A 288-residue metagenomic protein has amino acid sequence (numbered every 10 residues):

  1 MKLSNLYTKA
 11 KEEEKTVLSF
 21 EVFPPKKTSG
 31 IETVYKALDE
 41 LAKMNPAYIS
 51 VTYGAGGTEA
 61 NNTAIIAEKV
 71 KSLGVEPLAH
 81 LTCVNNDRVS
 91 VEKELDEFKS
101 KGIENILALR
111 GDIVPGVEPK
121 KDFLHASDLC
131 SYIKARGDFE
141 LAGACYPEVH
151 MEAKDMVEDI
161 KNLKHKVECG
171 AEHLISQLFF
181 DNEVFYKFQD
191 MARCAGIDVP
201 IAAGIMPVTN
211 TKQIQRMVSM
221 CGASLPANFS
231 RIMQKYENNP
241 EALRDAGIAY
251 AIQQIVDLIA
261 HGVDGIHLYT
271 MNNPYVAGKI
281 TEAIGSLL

Functional and structural regions predicted by a protein language model:
M1-F20, K27, S230, L288: N-terminal amphipathic alpha-helix/helix-capping segment at the start of soluble metabolic enzymes
L3, K121, H125-Y146, G196-I248 (+2 more regions): Active-site pocket-lining/capping segments in soluble small-molecule metabolic enzymes
L3-Y7, S29-I31, G57-K69, D87-K93 (+4 more regions): Active-site-adjacent beta->alpha loops and helix N-cap segments on the catalytic face of soluble alpha/beta enzymes
E13-V17, N45-Y48, L73-P77, G102-E104 (+4 more regions): Short, well-ordered coil/turn segments that N-cap beta-strands
V17-T33, A55, P77-V89, A142-E158 (+1 more regions): Active-site mouth loops of central-metabolism enzymes
E21, I49, F98, K166 (+3 more regions): Conserved, mostly hydrophobic/aromatic
T28-L41, T63, R88-D96, D155-H165 (+1 more regions): Short, acidic/polar
Y48-E59, L81-C83, L107-L109, E172-D181 (+1 more regions): Catalytic beta/alpha-barrel core
